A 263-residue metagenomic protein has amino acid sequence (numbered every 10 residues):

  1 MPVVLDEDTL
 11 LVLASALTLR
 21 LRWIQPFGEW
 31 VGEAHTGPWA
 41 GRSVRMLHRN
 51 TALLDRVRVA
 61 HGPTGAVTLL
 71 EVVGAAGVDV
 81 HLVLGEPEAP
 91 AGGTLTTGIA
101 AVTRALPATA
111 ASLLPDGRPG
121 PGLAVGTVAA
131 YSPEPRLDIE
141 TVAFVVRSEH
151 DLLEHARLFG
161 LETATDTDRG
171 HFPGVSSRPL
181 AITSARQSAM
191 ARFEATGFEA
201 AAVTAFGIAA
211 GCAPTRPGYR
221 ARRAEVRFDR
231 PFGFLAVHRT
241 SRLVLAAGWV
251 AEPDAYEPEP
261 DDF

Functional and structural regions predicted by a protein language model:
M1-F263: Mature hydrolase/peptidase catalytic cores and their serpin-fold inhibitory cores, especially in secreted
